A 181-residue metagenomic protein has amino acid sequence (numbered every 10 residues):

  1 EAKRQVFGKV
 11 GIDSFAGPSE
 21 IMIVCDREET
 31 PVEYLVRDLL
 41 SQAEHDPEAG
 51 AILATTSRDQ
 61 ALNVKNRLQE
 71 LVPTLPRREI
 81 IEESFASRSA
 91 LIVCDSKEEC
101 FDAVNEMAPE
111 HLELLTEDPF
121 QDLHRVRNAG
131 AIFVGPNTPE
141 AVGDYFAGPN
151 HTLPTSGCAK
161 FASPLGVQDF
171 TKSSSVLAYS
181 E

Functional and structural regions predicted by a protein language model:
E1, D13-S14, I23, L35 (+4 more regions): General beta-strand structural signal in soluble alpha/beta enzymes
E1-G50: Conserved NAD(P)+-binding/catalytic subdomain of aldehyde/semialdehyde dehydrogenases
A2, I21, D59-A61, Q121 (+1 more regions): Short gly/pro/ser/thr-enriched loop/turn and capping motifs at secondary-structure boundaries
V24-D26, L53-S57, V93-C94, V134-G135 (+1 more regions): Short beta-strand-to-turn element immediately C-terminal to the catalytic PLP-Schiff-base lysine in fold type I
T30, H45, L53-A129: A glycine- and small/hydrophobic-rich beta-loop-beta segment that serves as a flexible "lid/hinge" or phosphate-binding
Y34, D59, L165: Charged, alpha-helix-enriched surfaces in structured cytosolic catalytic cores of large nucleotide-utilizing machines
L39, C100, F170: Residue-level signal for inorganic ion chemistry
N105-E181: C-terminal core of ALDH-fold dehydrogenases
